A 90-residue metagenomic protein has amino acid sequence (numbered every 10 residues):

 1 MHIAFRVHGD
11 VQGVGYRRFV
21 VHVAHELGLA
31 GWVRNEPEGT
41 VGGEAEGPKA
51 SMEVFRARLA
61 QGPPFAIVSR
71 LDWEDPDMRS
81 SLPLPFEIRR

Functional and structural regions predicted by a protein language model:
M1-R90: Intrinsically disordered, low-complexity, mixed-charge
